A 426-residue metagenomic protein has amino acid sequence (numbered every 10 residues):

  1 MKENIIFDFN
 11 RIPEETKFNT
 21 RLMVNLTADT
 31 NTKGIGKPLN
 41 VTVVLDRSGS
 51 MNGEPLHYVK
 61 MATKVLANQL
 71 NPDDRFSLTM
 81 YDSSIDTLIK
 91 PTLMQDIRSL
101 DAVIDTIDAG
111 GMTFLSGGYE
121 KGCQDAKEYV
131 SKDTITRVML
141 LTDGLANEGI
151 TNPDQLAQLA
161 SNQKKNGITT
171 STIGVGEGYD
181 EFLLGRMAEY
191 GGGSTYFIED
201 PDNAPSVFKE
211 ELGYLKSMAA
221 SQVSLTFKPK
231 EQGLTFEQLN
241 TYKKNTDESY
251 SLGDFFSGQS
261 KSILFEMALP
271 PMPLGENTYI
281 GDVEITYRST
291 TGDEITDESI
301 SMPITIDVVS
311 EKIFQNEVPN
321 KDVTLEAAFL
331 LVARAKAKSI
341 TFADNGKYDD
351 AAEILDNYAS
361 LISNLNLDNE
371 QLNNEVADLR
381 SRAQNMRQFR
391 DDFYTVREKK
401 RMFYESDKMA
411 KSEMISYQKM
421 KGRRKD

Functional and structural regions predicted by a protein language model:
E3-Q222, L269-G275, S363-L367: Exposed acidic/Ser/Thr-rich ligand/metal-binding surfaces
R137-M139, S224-T226, Y279-E284: C-terminal helical "lid" of AAA+/P-loop NTPase domains
E199, P229-E231: Membrane-embedded alpha-helical bundles of multi-pass transporters/translocases, especially carrier/permease families
E237-Q259: Extracellular adhesion/glycan-binding regions together with long Ser/Thr- and acidic-residue-rich low-complexity tracts
F256-L274: Low-complexity, intrinsically disordered segments enriched in Ser/Thr together with acidic residues
P270-D426: Long, acidic serine/threonine- and proline-rich intrinsically disordered regions
